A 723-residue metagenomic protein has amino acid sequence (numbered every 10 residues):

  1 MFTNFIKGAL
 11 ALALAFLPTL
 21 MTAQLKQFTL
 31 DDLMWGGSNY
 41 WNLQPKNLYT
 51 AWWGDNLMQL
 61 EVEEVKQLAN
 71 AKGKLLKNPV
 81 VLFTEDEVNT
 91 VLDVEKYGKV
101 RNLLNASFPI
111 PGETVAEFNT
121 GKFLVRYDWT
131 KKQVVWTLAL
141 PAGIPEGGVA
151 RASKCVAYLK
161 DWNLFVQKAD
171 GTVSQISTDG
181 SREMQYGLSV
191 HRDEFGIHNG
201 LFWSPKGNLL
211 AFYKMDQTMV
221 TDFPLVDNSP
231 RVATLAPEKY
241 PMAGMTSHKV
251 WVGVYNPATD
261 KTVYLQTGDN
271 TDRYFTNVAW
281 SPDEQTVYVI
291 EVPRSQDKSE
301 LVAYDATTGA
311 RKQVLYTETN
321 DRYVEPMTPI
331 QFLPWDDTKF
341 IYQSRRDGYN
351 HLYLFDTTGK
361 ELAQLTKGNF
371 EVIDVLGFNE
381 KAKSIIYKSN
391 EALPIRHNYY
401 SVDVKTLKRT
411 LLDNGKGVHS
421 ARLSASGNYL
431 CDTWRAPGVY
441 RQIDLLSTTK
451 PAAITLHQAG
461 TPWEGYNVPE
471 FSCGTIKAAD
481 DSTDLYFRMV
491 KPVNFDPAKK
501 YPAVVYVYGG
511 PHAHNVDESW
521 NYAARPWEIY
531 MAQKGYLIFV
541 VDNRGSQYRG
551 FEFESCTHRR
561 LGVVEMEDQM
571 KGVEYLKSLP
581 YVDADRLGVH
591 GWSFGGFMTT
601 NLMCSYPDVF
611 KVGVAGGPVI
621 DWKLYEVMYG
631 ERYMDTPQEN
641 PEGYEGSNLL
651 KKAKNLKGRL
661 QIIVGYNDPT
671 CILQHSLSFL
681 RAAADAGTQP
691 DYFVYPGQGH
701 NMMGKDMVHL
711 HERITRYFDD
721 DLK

Functional and structural regions predicted by a protein language model:
M1-Q27: Bacterial Sec-dependent N-terminal signal peptides
L12, A23-L412, K416-S420, N428-Y429 (+2 more regions): Beta-propeller folds
L17-P18, Y97, G687: Short, flexible coil/linker elements and helix-boundary hinge sites characteristic of intrinsically disordered
T221-D222, A279, E284, V418-K723: Serine-hydrolase catalytic core recognition
